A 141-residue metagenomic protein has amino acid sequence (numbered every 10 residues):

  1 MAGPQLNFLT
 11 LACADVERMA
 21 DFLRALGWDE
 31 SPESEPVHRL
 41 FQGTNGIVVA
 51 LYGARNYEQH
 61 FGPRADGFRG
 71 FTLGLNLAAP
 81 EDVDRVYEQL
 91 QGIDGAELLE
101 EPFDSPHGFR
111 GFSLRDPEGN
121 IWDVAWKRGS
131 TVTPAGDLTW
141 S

Functional and structural regions predicted by a protein language model:
M1-D21, L73-L75, K127-S141: N-terminal beta-strand motif that seeds the catalytic metal site of vicinal oxygen chelate
A2, Y87-S141: Vicinal oxygen chelate
Q5-A14, F41-Q42, G62-Q89, R110-R115: Vicinal oxygen chelate
T10-Y57: Core segments of cupin and vicinal oxygen chelate
A20, Q59, D84, W122: Alpha-helical elements of the RecA-like P-loop NTPase motor core of helicases
D21-A25, V86-Q91: Short amphipathic alpha-helices in soluble, non-transmembrane regions that often serve as interface/regulatory elements
L26-G27, E81, D94: Structural motif
N56-G62, T131-T133: A short, acidic/glycine-rich surface segment
